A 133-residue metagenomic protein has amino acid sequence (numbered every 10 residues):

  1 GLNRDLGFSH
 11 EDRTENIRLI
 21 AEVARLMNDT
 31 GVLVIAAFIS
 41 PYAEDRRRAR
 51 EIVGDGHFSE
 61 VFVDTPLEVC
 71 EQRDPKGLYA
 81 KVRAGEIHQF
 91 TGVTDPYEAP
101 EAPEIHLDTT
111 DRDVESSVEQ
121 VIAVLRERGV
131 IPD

Functional and structural regions predicted by a protein language model:
G1-D12, L19, A24-V82, Q89: ATP-dependent NMP and nucleoside kinases share a basic, alpha-helical "lid"
A24, V121, L125: Hydrophobic "lid"/C-terminal helical patch of Rossmann-like NAD(P)-dependent dehydrogenase/epimerase domains
D64-Q120, R128-D133: Small-molecule kinase domains that catalyze NTP-dependent phosphoryl transfer to phosphate-bearing small molecules
